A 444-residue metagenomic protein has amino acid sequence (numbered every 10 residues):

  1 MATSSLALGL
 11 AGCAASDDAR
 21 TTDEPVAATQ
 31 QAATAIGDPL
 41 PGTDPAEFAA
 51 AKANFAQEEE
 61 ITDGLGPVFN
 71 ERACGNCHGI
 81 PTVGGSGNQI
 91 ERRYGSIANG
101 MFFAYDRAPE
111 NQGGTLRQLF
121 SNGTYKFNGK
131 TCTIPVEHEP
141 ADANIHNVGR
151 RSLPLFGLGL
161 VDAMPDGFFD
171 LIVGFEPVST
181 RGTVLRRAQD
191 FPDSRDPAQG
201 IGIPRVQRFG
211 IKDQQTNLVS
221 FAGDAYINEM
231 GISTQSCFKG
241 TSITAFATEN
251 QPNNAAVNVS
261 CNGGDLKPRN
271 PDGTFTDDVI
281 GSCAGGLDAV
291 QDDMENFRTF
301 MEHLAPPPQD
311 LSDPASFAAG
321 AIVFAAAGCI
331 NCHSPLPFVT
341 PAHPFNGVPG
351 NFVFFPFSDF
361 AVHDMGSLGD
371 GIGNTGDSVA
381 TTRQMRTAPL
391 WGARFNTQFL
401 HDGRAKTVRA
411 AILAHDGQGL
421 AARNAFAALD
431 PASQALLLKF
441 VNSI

Functional and structural regions predicted by a protein language model:
M1-S4: Bacterial N-terminal signal peptides that target proteins for export
L10-G12: C-terminal motif of bacterial Sec signal peptides marking the signal peptidase cleavage site
A14-D17: Bacterial signal peptide processing site
A19-I444: Periplasmic c-type cytochrome electron-transfer domains
